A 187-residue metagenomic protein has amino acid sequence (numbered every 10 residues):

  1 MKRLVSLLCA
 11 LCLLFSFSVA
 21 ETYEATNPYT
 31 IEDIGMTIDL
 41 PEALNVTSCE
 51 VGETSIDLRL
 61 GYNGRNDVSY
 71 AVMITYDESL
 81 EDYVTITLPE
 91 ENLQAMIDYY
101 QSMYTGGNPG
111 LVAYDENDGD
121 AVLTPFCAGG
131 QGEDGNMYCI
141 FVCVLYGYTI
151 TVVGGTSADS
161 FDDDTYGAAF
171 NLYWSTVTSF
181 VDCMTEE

Functional and structural regions predicted by a protein language model:
K2-A10, L14: Sec-dependent signal peptide recognition, specifically the positively charged N-region followed immediately by
F15-N27: Sec-dependent signal peptide cleavage junction
I34-L88: Secretory pathway targeting signatures of secreted, lumenal, and periplasmic proteins
D39-A43, N66, D118-A121, C143-T151: Short, solvent-exposed coil/turn segments at beta-strand boundaries
E42-E53, Y100-N117, C183-E186: Short secondary-structure junctions
L44, I150-E187: Surface-exposed amphipathic alpha-helical segments
V72-G106, T176: Mid-chain, structured segments of secreted extracytoplasmic proteins
Q94-L145: Signature of long, low-cysteine stretches enriched in small and polar/charged residues
